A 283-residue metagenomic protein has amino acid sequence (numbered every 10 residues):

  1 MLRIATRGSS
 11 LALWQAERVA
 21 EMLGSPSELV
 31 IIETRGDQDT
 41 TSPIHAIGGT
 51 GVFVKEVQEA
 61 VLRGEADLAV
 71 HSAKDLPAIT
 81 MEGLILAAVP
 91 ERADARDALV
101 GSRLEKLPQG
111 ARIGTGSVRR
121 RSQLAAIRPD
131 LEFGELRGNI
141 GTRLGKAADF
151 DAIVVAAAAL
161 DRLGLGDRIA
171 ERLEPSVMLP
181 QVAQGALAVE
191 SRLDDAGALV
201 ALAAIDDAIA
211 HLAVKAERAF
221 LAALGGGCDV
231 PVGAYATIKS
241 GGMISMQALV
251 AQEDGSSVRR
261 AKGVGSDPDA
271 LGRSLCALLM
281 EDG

Functional and structural regions predicted by a protein language model:
M1-A46, A126, D130-G283: Small-molecule-sensing regulatory modules
T41-L68: Short, structured active-site "lid" loops
L62, D67-S72, D151-A156: Paired acidic/hydrophobic, glycine-rich loop segments that form the ligand-binding mouth/hinge of periplasmic-binding
A73-K74, E82-L131: A conserved helix-loop-strand patch within extracytoplasmic ligand-binding domains of the periplasmic binding
A73-L76, A158-L160: Short glycine-rich anion-binding loops that position phosphate/pyrophosphate groups of nucleotides and phosphorylated
T80-R96, G166-P180: A short, gly/pro- and small-residue-rich
